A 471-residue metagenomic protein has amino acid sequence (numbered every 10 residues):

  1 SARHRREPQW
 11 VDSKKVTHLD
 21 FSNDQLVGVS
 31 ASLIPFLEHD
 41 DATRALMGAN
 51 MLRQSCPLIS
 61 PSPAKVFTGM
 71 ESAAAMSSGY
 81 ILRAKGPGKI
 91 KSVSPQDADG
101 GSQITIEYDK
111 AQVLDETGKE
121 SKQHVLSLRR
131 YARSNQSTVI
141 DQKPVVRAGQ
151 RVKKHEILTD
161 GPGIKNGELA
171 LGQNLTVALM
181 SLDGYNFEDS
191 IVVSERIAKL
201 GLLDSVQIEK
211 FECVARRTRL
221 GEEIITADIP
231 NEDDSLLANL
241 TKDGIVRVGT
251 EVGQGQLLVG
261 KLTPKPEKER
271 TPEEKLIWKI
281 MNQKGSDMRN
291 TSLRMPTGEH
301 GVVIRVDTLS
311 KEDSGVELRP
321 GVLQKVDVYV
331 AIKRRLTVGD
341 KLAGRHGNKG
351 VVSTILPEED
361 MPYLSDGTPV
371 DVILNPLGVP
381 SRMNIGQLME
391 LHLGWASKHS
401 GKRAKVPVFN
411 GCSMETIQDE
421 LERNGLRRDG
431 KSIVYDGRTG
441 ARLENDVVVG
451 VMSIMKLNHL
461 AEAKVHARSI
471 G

Functional and structural regions predicted by a protein language model:
S1-R147, K153-L336, D340, I417 (+1 more regions): Long, charge-dense accessory insertions within large macromolecular proteins
Y108-Q112, D183, E195, P264 (+4 more regions): A short beta-strand motif that forms part of the nucleic acid-binding face of small beta-barrel RNA-binding folds
K119-A132, V352-D371: Flexible glycine/proline-rich, aromatic-decorated loop/lid segments
L169, G184, I197-L202, H346-K349 (+7 more regions): Structural and coupling elements of P-loop NTPases
D183-Y185, S310, R335, N348-K349 (+4 more regions): Conserved nucleotide-binding/hydrolysis micro-motifs of P-loop NTPases
K268, G344-V351: Conserved actuator
N282, M389-G471: Long C-terminal interaction/binding lobes of large macromolecular proteins
